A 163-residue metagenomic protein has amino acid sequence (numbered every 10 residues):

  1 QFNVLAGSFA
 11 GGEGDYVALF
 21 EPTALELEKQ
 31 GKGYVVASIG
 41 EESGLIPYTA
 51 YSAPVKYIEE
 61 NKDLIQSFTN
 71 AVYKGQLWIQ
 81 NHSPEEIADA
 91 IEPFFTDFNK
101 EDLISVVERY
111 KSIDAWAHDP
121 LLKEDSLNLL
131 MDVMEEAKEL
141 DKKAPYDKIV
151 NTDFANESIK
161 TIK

Functional and structural regions predicted by a protein language model:
Q1, G11-D15, L140-Y146: A local structural motif
N3-F95: Pocket-lining segment of extracytoplasmic ligand-binding domains
V4, S38, N99, K123 (+3 more regions): Poly-acidic low-complexity segments
L27, G44-I46, R109, N151-F154: Short secondary-structure boundary/hinge segments and terminal tails
K32, P47, P54, S112 (+4 more regions): Glycine-rich, flexible loop/turn motifs
A37, V55, T96, H118-P120 (+1 more regions): Short alpha-helix boundary/capping motifs
E59-D141: Secondary-structure end/capping motifs
N128-K163: Conserved C-terminal helix/tail region of periplasmic/extracytoplasmic solute-binding proteins
